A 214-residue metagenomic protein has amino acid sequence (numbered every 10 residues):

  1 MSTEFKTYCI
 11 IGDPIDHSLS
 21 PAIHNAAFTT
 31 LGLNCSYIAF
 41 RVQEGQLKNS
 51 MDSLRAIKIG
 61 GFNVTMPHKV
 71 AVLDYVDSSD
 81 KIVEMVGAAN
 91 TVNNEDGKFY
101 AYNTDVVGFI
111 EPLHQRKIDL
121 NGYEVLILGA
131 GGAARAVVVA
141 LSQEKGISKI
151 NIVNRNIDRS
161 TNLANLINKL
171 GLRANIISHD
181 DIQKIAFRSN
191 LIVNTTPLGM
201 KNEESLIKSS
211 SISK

Functional and structural regions predicted by a protein language model:
S2-E4, L120-N121, E144-K145, K208-K214: Short, conserved loop/helix-junction motifs that constitute active-site signature segments in enzyme catalytic cores
S2-R116: Phosphate/diphosphate ligand-binding glycine-rich loop within oxidoreductases
T7, S36, E124, S148-K149 (+1 more regions): Residues at the starts of beta-strands that form the adenosine-phosphate
G12, K98-N103, I118-Q143, N154-R159: Glycine-rich adenosine-cofactor-binding loop
V64-A71, G132-A133, P197-M200: Short glycine-rich anion-binding loops that position phosphate/pyrophosphate groups of nucleotides and phosphorylated
E144-L170: NAD(P)-binding Rossmann-fold cofactor-contacting core
L170-K214: Rossmann-like adenosine-cofactor binding region
